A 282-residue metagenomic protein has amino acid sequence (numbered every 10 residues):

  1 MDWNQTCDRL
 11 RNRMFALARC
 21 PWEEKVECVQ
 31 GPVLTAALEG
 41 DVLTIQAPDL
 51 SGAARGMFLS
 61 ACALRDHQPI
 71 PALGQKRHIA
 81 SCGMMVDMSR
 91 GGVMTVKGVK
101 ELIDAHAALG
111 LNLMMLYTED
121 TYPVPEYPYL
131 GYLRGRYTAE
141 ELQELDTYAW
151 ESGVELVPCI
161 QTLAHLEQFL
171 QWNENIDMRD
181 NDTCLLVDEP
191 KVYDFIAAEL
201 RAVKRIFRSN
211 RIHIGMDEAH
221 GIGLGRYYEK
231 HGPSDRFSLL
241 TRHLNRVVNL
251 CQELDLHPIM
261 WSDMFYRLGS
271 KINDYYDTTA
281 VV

Functional and structural regions predicted by a protein language model:
M1-Q75, M260-S270, Y275-V282: Acidic, contiguous N-terminal accessory segments
D2, D41-I259: Feature activates predominantly on carbohydrate-active enzymes
